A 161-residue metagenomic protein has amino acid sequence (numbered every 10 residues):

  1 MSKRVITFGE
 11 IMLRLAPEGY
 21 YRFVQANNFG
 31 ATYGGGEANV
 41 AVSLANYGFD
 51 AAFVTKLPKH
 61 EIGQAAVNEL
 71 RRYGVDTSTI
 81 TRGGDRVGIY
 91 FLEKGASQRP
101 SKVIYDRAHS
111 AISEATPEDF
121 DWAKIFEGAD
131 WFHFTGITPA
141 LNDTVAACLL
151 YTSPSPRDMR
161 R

Functional and structural regions predicted by a protein language model:
M1-V75, I112-E118: Glycine-rich phosphate/adenosyl-contacting loop at the front of the ribokinase-like
T7, V87, T152: Ser/Thr-centric signal marking residues that sit in or immediately flank functional binding/regulatory motifs
A16, N142, R161: Conserved protein kinase catalytic core
D50, V54-G136: Conserved N-terminal subdomain of the carbohydrate kinase-like
F126, A146-L150: Short, intrinsically disordered, charge-balanced linker/junction segments flanking boundaries in proteins
P139-A146: Glycine/threonine-rich flexible loop motifs
Y151-R161: Single conserved hydrophobic/aromatic residue that forms the stacking wall/gate of nucleotide- or nucleobase-binding
